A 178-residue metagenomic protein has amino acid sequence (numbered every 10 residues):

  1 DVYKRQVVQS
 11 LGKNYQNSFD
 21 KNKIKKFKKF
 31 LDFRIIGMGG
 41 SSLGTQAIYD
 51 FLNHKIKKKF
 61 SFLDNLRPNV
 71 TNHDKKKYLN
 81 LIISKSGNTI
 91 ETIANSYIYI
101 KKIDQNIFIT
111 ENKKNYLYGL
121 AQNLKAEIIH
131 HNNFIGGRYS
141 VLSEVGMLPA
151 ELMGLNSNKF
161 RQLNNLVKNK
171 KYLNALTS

Functional and structural regions predicted by a protein language model:
V2-Y3: Short, small-residue-biased leader/transition segments that mark boundaries at the very start of proteins
L11-Q16, F108-T110: Conserved short loop/turn motifs at secondary-structure junctions
K13-K29, L173-S178: A short, well-structured juxtamembrane/interface segment
K28-K171: Glycine-rich phosphate-binding loops that contact phosphosugars or nucleotide phosphates
